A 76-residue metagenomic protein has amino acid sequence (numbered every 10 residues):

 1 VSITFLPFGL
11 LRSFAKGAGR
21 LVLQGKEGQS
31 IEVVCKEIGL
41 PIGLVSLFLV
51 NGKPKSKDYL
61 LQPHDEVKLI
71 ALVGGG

Functional and structural regions predicted by a protein language model:
V1-G75: Ubiquitin-like/PB1-type beta-grasp interaction modules and other compact soluble beta-rich domains
